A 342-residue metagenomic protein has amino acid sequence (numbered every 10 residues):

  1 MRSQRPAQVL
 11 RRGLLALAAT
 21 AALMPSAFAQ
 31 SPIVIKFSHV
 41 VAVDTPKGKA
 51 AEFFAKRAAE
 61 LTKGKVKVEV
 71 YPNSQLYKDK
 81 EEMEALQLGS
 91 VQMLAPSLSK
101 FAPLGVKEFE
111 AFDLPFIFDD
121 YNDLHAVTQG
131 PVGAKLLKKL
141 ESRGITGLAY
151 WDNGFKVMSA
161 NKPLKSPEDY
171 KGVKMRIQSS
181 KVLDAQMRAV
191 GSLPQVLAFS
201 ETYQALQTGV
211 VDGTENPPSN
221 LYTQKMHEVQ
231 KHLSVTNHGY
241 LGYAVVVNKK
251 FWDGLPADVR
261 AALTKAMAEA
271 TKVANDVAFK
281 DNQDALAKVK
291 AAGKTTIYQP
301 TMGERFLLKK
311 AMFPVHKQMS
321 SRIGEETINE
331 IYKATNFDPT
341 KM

Functional and structural regions predicted by a protein language model:
R2, Q30-D123, P131-M342: N-terminal secretory/targeting leader peptides
R2-L15: Bacterial N-terminal signal peptides that target proteins for export
L15, A19-L23: Hydrophobic alpha-helical targeting segments used for export or membrane insertion
L23-A29: Sec/Tat signal peptide C-region and signal peptidase I cleavage site
